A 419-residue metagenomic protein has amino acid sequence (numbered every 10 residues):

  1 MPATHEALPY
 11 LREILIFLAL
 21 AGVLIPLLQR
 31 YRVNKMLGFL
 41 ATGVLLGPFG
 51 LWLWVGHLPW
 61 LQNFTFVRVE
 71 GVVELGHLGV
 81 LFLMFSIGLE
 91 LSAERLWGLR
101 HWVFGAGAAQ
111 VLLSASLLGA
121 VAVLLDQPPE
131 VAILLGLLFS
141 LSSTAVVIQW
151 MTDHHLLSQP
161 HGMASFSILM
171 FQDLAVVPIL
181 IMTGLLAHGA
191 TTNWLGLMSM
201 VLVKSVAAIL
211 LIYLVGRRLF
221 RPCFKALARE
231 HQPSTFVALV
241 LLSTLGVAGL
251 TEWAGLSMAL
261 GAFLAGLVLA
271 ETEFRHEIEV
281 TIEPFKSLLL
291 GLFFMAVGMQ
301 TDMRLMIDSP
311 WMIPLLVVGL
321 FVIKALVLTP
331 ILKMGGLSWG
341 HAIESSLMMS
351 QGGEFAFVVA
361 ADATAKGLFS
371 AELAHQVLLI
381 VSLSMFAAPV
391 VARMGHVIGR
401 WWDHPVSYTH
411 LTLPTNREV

Functional and structural regions predicted by a protein language model:
M1-L411, R417: Transmembrane helical cores of multi-pass secondary ion antiporters/exchangers
